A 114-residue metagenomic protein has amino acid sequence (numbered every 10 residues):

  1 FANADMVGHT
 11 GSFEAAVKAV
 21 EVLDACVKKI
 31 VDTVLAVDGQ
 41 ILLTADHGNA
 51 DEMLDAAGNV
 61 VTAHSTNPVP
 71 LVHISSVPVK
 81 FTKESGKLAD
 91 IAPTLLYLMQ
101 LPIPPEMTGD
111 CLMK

Functional and structural regions predicted by a protein language model:
F1-K114: Feature captures the catalytic ectodomains and active-site-proximal regions of enzymes that hydrolyze or transfer
